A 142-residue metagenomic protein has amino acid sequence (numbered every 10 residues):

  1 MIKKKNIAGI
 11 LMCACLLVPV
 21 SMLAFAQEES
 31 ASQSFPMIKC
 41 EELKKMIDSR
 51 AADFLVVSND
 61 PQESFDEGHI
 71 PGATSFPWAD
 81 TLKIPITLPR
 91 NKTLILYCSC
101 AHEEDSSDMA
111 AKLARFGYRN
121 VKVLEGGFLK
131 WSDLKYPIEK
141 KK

Functional and structural regions predicted by a protein language model:
I2-L55, N59-S64, K142: Flexible, polar/low-complexity N-terminal or interdomain linker segments that lie immediately upstream of folded
M37, V56, S75, V121-V123: Conserved beta-strand scaffold positions in the cores of enzyme catalytic domains, especially in NTP/NDP-utilizing
M46, S64-E67, K112-R115: A general structural signal for stabilizing positions within well-ordered secondary structure
A51-K83: N-terminal, post-signal-peptide region of Sec/Tat-exported proteins
E67-H69, S107-M109, L134: Short, solvent-exposed loop/turn and secondary-structure capping segments
T74, N91-K92, I138-K142: Short, hinge-like loop/turn segments at secondary-structure boundaries
L82-W131: Catalytic cysteine-centered active loop of the rhodanese-like fold, especially the PTP/DSP P-loop
